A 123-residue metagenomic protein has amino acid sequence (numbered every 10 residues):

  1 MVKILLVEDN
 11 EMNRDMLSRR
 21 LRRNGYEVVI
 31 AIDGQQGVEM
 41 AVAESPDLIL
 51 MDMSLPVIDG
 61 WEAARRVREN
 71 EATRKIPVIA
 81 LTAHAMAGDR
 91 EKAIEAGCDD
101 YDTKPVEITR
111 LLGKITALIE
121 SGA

Functional and structural regions predicted by a protein language model:
E8: Conserved acidic carboxylate
D15-R23: Charged docking surfaces used in two-component/phosphorelay signaling
S18, P105-I115: C-terminal output helix
G25-I32, M40: Short hydrophobic/Thr-rich beta-strand motif most characteristic of the beta2 strand and flanking loop of CheY-like
E44-L50, L55: Active-site beta3 strand of CheY-like receiver
P56, R74, M86: The feature encodes the CheY-like receiver
